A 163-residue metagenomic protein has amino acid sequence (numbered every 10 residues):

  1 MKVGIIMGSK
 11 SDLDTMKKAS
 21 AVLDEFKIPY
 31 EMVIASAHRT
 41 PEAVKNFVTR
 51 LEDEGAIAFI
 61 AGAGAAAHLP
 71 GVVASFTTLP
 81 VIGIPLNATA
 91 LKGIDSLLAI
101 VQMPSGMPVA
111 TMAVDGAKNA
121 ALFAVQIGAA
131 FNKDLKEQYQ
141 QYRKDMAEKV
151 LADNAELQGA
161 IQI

Functional and structural regions predicted by a protein language model:
M1-R39: Glycine-rich phosphate/diphosphate-binding loop of Rossmann-like nucleotide-binding domains
K2, I28-Y30, L79, V101-V109: Glycine/charged-rich beta-loop-alpha catalytic/anionic-binding loops adjacent to active sites
M7, I34, I84-N87, M112-A113: Short beta->alpha connector loops at strand-helix junctions that form conserved, small/polar/Pro-enriched
M7-D14, K18-A19, I94-I163: C-terminal binding/interaction regions
Y30-M32, E42, A65, L157-I163: Acidic, glycine/proline-rich low-complexity segments that act as flexible tails and inter-domain linkers
M32-E54: N-terminal beta-loop-helix "entrance" segment that forms/cooperates in small-molecule cofactor or anionic ligand
R50-D95: Helix-adjacent hinge/juxtasegments
